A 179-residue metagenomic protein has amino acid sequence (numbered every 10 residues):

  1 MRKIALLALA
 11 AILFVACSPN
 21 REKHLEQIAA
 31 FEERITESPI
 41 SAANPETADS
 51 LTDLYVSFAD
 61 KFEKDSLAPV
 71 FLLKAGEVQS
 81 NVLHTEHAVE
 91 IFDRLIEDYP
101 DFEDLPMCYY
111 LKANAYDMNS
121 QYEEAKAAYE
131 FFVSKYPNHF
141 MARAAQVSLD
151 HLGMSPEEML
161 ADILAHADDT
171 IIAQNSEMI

Functional and structural regions predicted by a protein language model:
M1-C17: Sec-dependent bacterial lipoprotein signal peptides
A16-I179: Acidic, polar-rich low-complexity tracts and alpha-helical solenoid repeat scaffolds
